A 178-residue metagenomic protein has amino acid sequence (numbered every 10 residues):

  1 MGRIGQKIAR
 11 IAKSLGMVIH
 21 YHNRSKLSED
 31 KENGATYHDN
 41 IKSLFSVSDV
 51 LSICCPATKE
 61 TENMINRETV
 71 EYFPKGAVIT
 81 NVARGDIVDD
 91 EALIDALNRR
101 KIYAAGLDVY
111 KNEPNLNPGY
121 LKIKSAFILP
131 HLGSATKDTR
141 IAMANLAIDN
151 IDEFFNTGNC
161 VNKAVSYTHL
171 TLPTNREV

Functional and structural regions predicted by a protein language model:
M1-K75: Rossmann-like dinucleotide/phosphate-binding beta-alpha-beta segment
I8, D30-K31, E62-N63, D90 (+2 more regions): Alpha-helix N-cap/helix-start motif
L27, E60, N112, A135 (+1 more regions): Active-site loop signature of alpha/beta-hydrolase-fold enzymes
S43, A92, E177: Residue-level recognition of oxygen-bearing side chains
A57, N156-C160, V178: Charged, solvent-exposed alpha-helical segments that act as regulatory interaction surfaces
R67, G76-S166, L170: Rossmann-like dinucleotide-binding domain for NAD(H)/NADP(H)
H169-V178: Single conserved hydrophobic/aromatic residue that forms the stacking wall/gate of nucleotide- or nucleobase-binding
